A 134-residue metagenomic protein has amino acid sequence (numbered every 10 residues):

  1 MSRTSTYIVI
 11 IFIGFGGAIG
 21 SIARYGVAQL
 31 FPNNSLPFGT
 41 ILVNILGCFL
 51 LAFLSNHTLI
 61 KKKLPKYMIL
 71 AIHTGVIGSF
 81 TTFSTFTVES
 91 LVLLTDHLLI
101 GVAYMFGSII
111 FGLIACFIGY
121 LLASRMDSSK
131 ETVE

Functional and structural regions predicted by a protein language model:
M1-E134: Membrane-interface helix-loop junctions in multi-pass transporters/channels
